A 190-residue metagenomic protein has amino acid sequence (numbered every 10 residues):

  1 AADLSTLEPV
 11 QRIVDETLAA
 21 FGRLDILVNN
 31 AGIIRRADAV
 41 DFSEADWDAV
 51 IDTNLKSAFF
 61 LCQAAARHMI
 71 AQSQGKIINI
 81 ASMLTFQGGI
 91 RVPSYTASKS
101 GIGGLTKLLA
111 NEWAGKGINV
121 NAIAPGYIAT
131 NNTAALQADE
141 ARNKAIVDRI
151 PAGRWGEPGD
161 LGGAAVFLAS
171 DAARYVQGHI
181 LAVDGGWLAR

Functional and structural regions predicted by a protein language model:
R23, A114, N119, V176-G178: Short, small/polar-rich loop/turn modules that mediate ligand/substrate recognition or access, typified
A37, F42, Q87-T96, L108 (+1 more regions): Active-site loop-to-helix junction immediately N-terminal to the catalytic Tyr of the SDR YXXXK motif in Rossmann-fold
D38-A39, D46-I51, R142, I146: Substrate-binding pocket helix/loop in short-chain dehydrogenase/reductase
C62, S98-G101, T106: Active-site helix of classical SDR
R67, N111-G115, R174: Alpha-helical segment proximal to the catalytic Tyr-Lys
S82: Residue(s) in the substrate-gating loop at a strand-loop-helix junction that position the organic substrate next
Q87, A165-V166, Q177-R190: Short C-terminal tail/terminal secondary-structure segment of NAD(P)H-dependent dehydrogenase/reductase domains
